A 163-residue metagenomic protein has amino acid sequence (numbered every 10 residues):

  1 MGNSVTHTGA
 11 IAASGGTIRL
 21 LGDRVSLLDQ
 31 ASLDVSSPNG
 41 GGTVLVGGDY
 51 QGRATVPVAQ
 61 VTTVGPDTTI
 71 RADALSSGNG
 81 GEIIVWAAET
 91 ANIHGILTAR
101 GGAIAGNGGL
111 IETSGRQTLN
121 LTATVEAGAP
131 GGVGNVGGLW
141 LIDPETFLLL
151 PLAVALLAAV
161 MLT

Functional and structural regions predicted by a protein language model:
M1-T163: Extracellular and secretory-pathway beta-repeat/beta-biased strand scaffolds
